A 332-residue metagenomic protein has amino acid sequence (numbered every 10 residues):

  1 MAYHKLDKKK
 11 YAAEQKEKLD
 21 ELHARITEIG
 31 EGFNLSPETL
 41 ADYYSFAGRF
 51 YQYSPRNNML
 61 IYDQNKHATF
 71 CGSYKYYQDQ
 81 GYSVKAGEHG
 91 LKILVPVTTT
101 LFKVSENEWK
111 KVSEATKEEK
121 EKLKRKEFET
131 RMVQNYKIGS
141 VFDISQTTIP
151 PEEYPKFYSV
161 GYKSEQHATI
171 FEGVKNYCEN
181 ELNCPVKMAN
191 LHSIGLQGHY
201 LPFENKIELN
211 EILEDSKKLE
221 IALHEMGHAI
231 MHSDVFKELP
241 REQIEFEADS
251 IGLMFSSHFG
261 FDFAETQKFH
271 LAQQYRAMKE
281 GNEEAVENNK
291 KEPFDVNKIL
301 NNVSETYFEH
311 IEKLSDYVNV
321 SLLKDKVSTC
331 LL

Functional and structural regions predicted by a protein language model:
M1-L332: N-terminal accessory/interface modules of nucleic-acid-binding and processing proteins
